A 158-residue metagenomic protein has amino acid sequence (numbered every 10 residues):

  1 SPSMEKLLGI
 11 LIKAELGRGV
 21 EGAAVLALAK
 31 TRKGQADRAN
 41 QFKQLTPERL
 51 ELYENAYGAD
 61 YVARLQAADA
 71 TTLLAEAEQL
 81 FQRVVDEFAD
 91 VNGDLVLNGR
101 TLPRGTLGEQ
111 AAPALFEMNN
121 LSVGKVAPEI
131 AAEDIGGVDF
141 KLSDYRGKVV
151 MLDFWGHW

Functional and structural regions predicted by a protein language model:
S1, E21-Q41, E48-D60, E109-Q110: Amphipathic alpha-helical repeat scaffolds of TPR domains
S1-K13, R18: Alpha-helical adaptor scaffolds
K6, G22-L26, L95-N98: Alpha-solenoid helical repeat scaffolds
G17-R18, G34-A39, E87, V91: Alpha-solenoid repeat scaffolds
R18, R146-K148: Active-site acidic short loop of glycosyltransferases
D60-R146: N-proximal helix/coil linker or "cap" segments that precede and/or mark the start of modular domains
R146, F154-W158: Conserved redox-active cysteine motifs that mediate thiol-disulfide chemistry, especially di-cysteine Cys-X(1-2)-Cys
